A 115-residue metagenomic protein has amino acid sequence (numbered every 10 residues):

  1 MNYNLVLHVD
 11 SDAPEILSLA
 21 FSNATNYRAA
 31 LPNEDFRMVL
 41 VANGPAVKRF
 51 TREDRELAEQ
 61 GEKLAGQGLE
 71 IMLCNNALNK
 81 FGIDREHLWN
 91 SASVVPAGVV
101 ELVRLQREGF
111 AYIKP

Functional and structural regions predicted by a protein language model:
N4-D10, V41-N43: Short glycine-rich or small-residue beta-strand-to-loop segments that form or flank ligand, phosphate, metal/Fe-S
H8-A20, V47-F50: Short, glycine-rich nucleotide/cofactor-binding loops
S18-P32: Histidine-anchored nucleotide/phosphate-binding helix
A30-E34, L64-A65: Short helix-capping segments at alpha-helix termini
D35-M38, I113: Anionic, Ser/Thr-rich low-complexity intrinsically disordered regions
M38-N43, I71-N75: Short internal beta-strands
V39-E53: Short, intrinsically disordered low-complexity segments
E53-P115: A cross-taxonomic marker for long C-terminal extensions/tails that follow the last structured domain
